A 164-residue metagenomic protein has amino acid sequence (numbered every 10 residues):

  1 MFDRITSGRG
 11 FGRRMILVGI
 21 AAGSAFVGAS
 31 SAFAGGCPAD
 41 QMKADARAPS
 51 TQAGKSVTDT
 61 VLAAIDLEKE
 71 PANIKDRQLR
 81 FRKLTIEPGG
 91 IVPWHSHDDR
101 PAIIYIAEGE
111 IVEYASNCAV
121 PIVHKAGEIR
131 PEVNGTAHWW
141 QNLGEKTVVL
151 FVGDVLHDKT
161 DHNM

Functional and structural regions predicted by a protein language model:
F2-R80, I122-V123, D161-M164: A short, N-terminal "cap"/entry segment at the start of jelly-roll beta-barrel domains of the cupin/DSBH fold
I74-R77, G90-I103: A short beta-loop-beta micro-motif enriched in histidine and acidic residues
R80, R100, N134: Exposed loop/turn and edge beta-strand positions of beta-sandwich/beta-sheet ligand-binding modules
F81-T85: Short proline/glycine- and basic residue-enriched helix-capping loop/turn segments at helix->loop/beta transitions
I86-E87, A115-G135: Short acidic-glycine-tyrosine-enriched beta hairpin
V92-H97, A115, I122, Q141-L143: Short histidine-centered beta-strand/loop micro-motifs that create catalytic or ligand/metal-coordination sites
D99-C118, E128: Glycine- and acidic-residue-biased ligand/ion/polar-headgroup-sensing regions
K125, N134-D161: Ligand-binding loop in jelly-roll beta-barrel domains
